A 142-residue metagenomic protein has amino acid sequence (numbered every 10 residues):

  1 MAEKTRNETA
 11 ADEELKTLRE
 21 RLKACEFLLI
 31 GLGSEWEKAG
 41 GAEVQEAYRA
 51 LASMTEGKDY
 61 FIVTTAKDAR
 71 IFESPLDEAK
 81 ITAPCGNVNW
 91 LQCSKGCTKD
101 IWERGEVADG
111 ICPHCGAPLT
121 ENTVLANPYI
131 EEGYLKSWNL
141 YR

Functional and structural regions predicted by a protein language model:
M1-R142: Conserved catalytic alpha/beta core of Sir2/sirtuin-type deacylases, generalized to analogous enzyme cores that bind
